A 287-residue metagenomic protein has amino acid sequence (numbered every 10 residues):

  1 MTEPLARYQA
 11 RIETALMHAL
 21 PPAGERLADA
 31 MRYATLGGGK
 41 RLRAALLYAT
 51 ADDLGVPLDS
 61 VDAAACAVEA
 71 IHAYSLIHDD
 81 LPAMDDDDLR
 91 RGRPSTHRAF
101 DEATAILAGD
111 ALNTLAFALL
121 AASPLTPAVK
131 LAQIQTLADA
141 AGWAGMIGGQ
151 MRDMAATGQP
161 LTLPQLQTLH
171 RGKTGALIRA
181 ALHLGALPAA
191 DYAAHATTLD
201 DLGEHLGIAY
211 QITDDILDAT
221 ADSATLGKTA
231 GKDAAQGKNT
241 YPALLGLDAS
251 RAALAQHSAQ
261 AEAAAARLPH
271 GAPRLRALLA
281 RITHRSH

Functional and structural regions predicted by a protein language model:
M1-A19: N-terminal amphipathic/basic leader segments beginning at the initiator methionine
M17-A265, P273-T283: Mg2+-dependent prenyl diphosphate-binding active-site environment of isoprenoid biosynthetic enzymes
